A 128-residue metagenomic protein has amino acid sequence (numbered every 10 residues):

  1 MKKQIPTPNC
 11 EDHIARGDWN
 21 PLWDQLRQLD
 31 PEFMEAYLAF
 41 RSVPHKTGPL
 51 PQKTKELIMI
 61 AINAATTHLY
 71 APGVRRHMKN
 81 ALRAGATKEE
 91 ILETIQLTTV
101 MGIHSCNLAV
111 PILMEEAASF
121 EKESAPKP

Functional and structural regions predicted by a protein language model:
M1-T54, R83, L108-P128: Acidic, glycine/proline-rich low-complexity segments that act as flexible tails and inter-domain linkers
Y37-A39, E56, P72-R76: A generic alpha-helix surface/boundary motif
V43-T47, A61-A65, A81, T98-M101: Alpha-helix C-capping/helix-to-loop hinge sites
K55-Y70: Amphipathic, charged-and-aliphatic alpha-helical interface segments that function as noncatalytic docking
T66-P72, I103-C106: Short helix-coil transition sites and intra-membrane helix breaks within transmembrane domains of multi-pass
L69-T94: Mid-chain, well-packed structural core segment of small domains
T87, L97, P126-P128: Alpha-helical transmembrane segments and their immediate juxtamembrane flanks in integral membrane proteins
L92-P111: C-terminal structural segments of small proteins and small subunits
